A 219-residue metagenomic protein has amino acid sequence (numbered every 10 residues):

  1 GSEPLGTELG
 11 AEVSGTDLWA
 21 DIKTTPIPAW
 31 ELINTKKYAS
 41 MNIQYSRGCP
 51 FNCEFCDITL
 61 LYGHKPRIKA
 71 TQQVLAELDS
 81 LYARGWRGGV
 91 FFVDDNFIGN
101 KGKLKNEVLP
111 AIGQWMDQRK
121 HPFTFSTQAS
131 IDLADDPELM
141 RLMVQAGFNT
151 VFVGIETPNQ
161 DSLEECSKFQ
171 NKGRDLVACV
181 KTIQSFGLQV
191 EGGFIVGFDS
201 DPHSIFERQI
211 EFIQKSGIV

Functional and structural regions predicted by a protein language model:
G1-D21: Glycine-rich beta-alpha loop elements in corrinoid/cobalamin-binding modules across cobalamin-dependent enzymes
L5-G10, S204-V219: C-terminal accessory regions of radical SAM enzymes
K23-E191, F198, S204-E207, E211: Radical SAM [4Fe-4S] cluster-binding motif and immediate context
L188-G193, S216-I218: Conserved beta-strand->loop/alpha-helix structural units within folded catalytic cores of enzymes with alpha/beta
